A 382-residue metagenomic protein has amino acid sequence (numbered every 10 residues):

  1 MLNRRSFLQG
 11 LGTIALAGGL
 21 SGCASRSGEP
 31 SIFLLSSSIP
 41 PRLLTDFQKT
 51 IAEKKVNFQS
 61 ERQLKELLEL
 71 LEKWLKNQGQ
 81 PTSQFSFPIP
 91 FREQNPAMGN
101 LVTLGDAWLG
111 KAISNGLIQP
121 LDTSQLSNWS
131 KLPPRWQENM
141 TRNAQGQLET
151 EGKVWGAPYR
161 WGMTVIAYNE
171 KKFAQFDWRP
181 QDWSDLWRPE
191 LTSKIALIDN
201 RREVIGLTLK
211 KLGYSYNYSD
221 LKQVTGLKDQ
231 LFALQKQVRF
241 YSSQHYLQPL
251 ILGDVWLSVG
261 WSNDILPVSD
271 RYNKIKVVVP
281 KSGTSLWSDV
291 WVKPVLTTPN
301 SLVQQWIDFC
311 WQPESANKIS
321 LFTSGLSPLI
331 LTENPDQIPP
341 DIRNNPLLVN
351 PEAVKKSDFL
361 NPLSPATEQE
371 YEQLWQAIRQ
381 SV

Functional and structural regions predicted by a protein language model:
M1-G22: N-terminal secretory signal peptides and thylakoid transit peptides that target proteins across membranes
S25-K111: Early extracytoplasmic/lumenal segment of secretory-pathway proteins
P41, E61, K65-L68, L109-Q237 (+2 more regions): Extracytoplasmic ligand-binding site segments that recognize negatively charged/polar headgroups
G99-T103, W256-W261: Paired acidic/hydrophobic, glycine-rich loop segments that form the ligand-binding mouth/hinge of periplasmic-binding
L109-K111, I251, L257-K274: A ligand-binding cleft/hinge motif common to bilobed small-molecule-binding domains
V224-A233, R271-V295: Periplasmic-binding protein-like
D289, P294-F359: Mature extracytoplasmic/periplasmic domains
P351-V382: Conserved C-terminal helix/tail region of periplasmic/extracytoplasmic solute-binding proteins
